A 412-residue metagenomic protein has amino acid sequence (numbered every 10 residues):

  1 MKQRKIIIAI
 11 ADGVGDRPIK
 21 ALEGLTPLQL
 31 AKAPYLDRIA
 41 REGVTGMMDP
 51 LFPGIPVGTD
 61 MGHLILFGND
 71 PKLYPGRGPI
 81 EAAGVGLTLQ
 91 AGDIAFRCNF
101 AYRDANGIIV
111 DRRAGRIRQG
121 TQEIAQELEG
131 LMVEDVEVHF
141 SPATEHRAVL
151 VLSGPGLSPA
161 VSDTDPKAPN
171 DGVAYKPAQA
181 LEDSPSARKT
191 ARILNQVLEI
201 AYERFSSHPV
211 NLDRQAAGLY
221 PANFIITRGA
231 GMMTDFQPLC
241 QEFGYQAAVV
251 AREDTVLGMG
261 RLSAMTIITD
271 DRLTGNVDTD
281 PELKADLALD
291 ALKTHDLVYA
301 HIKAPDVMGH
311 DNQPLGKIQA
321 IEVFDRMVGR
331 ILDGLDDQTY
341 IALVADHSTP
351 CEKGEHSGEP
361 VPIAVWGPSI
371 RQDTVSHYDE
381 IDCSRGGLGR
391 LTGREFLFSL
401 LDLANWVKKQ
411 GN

Functional and structural regions predicted by a protein language model:
M1-N412: Feature captures the catalytic ectodomains and active-site-proximal regions of enzymes that hydrolyze or transfer
